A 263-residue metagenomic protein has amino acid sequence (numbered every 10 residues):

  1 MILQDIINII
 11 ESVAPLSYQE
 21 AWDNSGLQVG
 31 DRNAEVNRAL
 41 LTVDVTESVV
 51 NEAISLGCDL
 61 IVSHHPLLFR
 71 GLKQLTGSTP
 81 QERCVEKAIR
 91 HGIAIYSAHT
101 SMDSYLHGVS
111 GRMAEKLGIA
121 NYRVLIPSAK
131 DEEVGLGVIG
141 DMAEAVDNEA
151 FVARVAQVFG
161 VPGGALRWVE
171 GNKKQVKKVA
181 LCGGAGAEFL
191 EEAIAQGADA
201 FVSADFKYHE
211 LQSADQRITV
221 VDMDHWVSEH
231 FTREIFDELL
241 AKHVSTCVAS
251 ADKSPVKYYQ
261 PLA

Functional and structural regions predicted by a protein language model:
M1-A263: Hydrophobic structural segments
